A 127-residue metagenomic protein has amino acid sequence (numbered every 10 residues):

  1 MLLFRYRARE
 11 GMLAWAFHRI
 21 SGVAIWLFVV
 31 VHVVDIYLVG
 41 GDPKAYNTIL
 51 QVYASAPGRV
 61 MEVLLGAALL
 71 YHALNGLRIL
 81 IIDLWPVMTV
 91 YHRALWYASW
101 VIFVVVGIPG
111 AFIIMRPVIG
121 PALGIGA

Functional and structural regions predicted by a protein language model:
M1-A127: Membrane-embedded alpha-helical bundles that constitute the cytochrome b-like, heme-associated redox core of multi-pass
